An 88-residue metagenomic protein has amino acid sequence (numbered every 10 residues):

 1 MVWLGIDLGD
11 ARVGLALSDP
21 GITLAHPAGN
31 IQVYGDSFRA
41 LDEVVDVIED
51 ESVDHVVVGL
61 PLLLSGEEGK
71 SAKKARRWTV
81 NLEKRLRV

Functional and structural regions predicted by a protein language model:
M1-L4, A11-V88: Phosphate- and other anionic-substrate recognition elements at nucleic-acid/protein interfaces
